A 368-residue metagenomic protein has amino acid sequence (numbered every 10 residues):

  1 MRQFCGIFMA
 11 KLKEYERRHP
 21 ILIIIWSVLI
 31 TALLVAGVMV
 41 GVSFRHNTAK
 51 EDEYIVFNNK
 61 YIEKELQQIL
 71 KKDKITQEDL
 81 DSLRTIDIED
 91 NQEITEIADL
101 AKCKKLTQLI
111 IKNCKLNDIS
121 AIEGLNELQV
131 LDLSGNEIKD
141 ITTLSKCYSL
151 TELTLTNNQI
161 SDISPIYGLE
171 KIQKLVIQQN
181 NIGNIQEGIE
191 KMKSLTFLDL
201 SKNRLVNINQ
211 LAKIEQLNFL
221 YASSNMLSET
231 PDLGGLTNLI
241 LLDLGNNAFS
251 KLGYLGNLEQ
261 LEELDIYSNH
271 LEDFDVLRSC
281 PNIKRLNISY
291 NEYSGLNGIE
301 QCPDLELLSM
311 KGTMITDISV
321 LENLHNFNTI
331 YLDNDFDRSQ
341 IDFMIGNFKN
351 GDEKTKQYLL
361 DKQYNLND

Functional and structural regions predicted by a protein language model:
R2-I110, K115, A121, V176 (+3 more regions): N-terminal capping/linker segments that flank leucine-rich repeat
G6, L22-I24, Y54, K74 (+9 more regions): Generic short N-terminal amphipathic or hydrophobic helices
L80, K102-L106, I122-L128, L144-L150 (+9 more regions): Leucine-rich repeat
I86-I88, T107-I111, Q129-L133, T151-L155 (+8 more regions): Conserved hydrophobic beta-strand positions in leucine-rich repeat
E96-A101, L116-E123, I138-S145, I160-Y167 (+8 more regions): The feature encodes a structural signal of leucine-rich repeats
C114, N136, N158, I177-N180 (+7 more regions): Consensus "Asn ladder" position of solenoid repeat domains
Y267, E272, P281-D337: Ankyrin-repeat and related helical/solenoid repeat scaffolds used for protein-protein interactions
